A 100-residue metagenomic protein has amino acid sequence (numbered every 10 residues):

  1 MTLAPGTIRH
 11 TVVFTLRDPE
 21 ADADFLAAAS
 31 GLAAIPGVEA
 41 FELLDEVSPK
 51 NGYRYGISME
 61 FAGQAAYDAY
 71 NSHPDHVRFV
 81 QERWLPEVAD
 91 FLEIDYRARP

Functional and structural regions predicted by a protein language model:
M1-Y55, A62-S72, D95-P100: Short S/T/G/P-rich N-terminal loop/turn motif that feeds into the first structured element of a domain
G56-M59, A89: Short, exposed beta-strand "edge-strand" segments with a Pro/Gly-rich flavor and a Y/T-containing core
N71, V80-R83: Short, flexible helix/strand-to-coil boundary loops that buttress conserved ligand/catalytic motifs in alpha/beta
E82-P100: Charge-dense polyanion-binding interfaces
